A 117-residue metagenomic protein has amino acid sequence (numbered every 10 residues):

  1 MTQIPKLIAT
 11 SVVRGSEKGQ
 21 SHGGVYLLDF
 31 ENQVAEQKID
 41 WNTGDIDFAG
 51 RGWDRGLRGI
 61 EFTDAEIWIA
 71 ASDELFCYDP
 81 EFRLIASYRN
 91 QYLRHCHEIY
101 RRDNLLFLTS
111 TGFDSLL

Functional and structural regions predicted by a protein language model:
T2-H22, D54-L57, L117: Short, conserved, GDST-rich strand-edge loop motifs in beta-rich repeat architectures
Q3-L7, D64-A65, D103-L105: Short coil/turn segments that connect the beta-strands within blades of beta-propeller domains
A9-Q20, D29, I67-S72, L108-F113: Conserved beta-strand positions in repeat-built beta-propeller and related beta-rich domains
V25, L75-C77, D114-L117: Structural signal for beta-propeller blades
F30-N32, D79-R83: Short loop/turn segments that connect beta-strands within beta-propeller blades
K38-W53, S87-Y92: Surface loop/turn motifs at the tips and blade-to-blade linkers of beta-strand repeat domains
A49-F62, Y92-R102: Beta-rich, blade/repeat-based domains predominating in secreted/periplasmic proteins but also intracellular
R83-D103, T109-L117: Asp-box/WD-like beta-propeller blade repeats and closely related beta-sheet repeat scaffolds
